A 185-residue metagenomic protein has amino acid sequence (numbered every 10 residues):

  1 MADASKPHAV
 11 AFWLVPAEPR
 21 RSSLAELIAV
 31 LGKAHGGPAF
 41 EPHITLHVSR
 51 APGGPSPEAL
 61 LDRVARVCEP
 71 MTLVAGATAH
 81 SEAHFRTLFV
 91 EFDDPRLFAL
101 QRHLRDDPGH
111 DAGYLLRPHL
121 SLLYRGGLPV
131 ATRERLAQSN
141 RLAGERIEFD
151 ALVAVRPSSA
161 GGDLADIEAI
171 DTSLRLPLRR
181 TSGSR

Functional and structural regions predicted by a protein language model:
M1-V74, D93-A151, A160-R185: Basic, often amphipathic N-terminal segments
A79-L88: Short, basic/glycine-rich phosphate-binding loops at helix/coil junctions that contact nucleotide phosphates
H84-F85, S158-G162: Short alpha-helical linear motifs
A154-V155: Active-site-proximal alpha-helix that buttresses catalytic centers in soluble enzyme cores
